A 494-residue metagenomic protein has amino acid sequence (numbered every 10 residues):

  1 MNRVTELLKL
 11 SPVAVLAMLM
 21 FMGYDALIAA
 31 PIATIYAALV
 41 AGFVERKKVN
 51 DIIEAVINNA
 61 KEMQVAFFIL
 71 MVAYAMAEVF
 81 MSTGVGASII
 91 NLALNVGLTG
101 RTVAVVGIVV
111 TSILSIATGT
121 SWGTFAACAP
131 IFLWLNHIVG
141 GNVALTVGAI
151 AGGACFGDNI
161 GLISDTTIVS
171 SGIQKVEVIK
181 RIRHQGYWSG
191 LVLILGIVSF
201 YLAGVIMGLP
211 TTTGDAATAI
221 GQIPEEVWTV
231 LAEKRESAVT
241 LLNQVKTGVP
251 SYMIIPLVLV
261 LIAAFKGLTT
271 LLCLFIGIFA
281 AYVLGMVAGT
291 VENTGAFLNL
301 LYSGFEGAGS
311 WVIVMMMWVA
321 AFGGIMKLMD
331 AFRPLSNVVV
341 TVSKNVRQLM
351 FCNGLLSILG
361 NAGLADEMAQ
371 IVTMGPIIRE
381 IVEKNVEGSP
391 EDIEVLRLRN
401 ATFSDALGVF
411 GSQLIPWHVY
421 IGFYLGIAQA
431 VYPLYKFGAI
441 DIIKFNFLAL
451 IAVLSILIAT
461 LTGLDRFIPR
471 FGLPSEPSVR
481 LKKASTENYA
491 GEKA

Functional and structural regions predicted by a protein language model:
M1-V72, S82-T102, V239-T247, I255-A320 (+4 more regions): Hydrophobic transmembrane alpha-helices of multi-pass solute/ion transporters
A17-L19, A87-T102, G141-T146, I206-K246 (+2 more regions): Inter-helical loop and helix-membrane interface segments of multi-pass membrane transporters/permeases
M18-G23, V109-S121, G152-D158, I262-G267 (+3 more regions): Transmembrane alpha-helix interface/packing and boundary motifs in multi-pass membrane proteins, characterized by
E45-K47, K61-E62, G140-V143, V169-I182 (+4 more regions): Juxtamembrane helix-boundary/capping and inter-helix hinge elements in multi-pass membrane proteins
M71-A73, T99-I131, V339-E383, S404-D405: Hydrophobic alpha-helical transmembrane segments of multi-pass integral membrane proteins, predominantly secondary
R101-I113, G140-N159, Q348-N361, E387-Y420 (+1 more regions): Alpha-helical transmembrane segments of multi-pass membrane proteins
N159-I160, S171-S237, Q370, G411-A494: Juxtamembrane and boundary regions of transmembrane helices in multi-pass small-molecule transporters and channels
G161-Y201, Q348-I415, V419-Y420: Helix-loop-helix junctions within the multi-pass membrane cores of secondary transporters/permeases
